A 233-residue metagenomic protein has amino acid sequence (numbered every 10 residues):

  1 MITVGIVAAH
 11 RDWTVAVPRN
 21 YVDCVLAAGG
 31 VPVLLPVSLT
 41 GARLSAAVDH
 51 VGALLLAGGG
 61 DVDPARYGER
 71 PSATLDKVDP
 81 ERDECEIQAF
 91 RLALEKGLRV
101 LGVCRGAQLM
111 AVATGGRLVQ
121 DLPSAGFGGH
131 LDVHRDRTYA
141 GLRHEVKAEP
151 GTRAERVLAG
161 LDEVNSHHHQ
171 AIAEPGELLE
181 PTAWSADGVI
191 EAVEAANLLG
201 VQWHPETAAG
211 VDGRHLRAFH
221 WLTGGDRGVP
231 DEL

Functional and structural regions predicted by a protein language model:
M1-V103, V112-V119, P123-R143, K147-E155 (+4 more regions): N-terminal beta1-alpha1 cap of cysteine-dependent amidohydrolase-like domains
G106: NAD(P)H cofactor-binding loop motif with strongest signal on the N-terminal glycine-rich segment
V157-A159: Alpha/beta hydrolase fold serine-hydrolase catalytic domain that processes acyl esters and thioesters
V164-Q170, V193: Short catalytic/ligand-gating loop segments at beta-alpha or beta-beta junctions within enzyme catalytic domains
L178, A195-L198: Beta-strand-turn-beta hairpins that frame and shape the catalytic cleft of phosphate-ester-processing enzymes
V189-A195: Short, surface-exposed beta-strand/loop micro-motifs that present aromatic residues
